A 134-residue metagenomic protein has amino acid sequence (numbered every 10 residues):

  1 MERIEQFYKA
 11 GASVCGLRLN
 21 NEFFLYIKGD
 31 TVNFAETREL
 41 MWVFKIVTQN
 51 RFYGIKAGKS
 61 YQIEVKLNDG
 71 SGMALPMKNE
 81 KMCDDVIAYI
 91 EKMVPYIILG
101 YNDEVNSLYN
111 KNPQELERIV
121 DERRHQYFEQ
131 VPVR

Functional and structural regions predicted by a protein language model:
M1-N21: Anionic N-terminal interaction surfaces
E2-K9, K28-N33, E64: Generic detector of short, locally flexible boundary/turn motifs and exposed helical patches
G16, N20-Y53, A57-G58: Phosphoinositide-binding peripheral membrane targeting modules
W42-R134: Acidic, Ser/Thr- and proline-rich intrinsically disordered linker/docking segments of eukaryotic scaffolds
